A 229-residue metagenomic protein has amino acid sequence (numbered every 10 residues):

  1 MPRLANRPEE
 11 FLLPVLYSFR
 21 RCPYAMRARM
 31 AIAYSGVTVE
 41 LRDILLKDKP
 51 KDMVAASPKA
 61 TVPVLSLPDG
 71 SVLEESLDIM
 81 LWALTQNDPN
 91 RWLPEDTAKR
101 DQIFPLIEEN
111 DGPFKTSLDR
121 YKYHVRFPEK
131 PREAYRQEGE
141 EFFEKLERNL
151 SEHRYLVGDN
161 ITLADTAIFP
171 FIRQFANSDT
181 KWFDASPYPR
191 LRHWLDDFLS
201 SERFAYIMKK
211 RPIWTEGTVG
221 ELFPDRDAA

Functional and structural regions predicted by a protein language model:
P2-E140, F223: GST-like domain detector, emphasizing the conserved glutathione-binding G-site in the N-terminal thioredoxin-like
L45-K47, Y188, R211-P212: Residue-level "edge-of-site" marker
A55, S200, K209: Phosphate-coordinating loops and pocket residues in cytosolic domains that bind phosphorylated ligands
D78, R190, R203: Residue-level recognition of oxygen-bearing side chains
P94-K99, A205-T215: Short, flexible loop/turn segments with low-complexity composition
Q102, L106-S200: GST-like fold's C-terminal all-alpha helical module
R211-A229: Acidic/histidine-enriched, glycine/proline-rich intrinsically disordered or flexible terminal extensions
